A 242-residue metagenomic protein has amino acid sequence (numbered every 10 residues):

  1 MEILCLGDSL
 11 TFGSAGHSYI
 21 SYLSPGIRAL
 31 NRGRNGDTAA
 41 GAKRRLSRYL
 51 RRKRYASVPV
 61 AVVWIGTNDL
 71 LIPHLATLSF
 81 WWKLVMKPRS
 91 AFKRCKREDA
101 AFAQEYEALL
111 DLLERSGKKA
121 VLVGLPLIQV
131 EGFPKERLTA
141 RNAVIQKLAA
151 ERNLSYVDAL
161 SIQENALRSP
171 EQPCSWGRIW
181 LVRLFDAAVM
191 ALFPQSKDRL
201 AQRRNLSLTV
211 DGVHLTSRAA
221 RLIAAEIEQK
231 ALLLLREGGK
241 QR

Functional and structural regions predicted by a protein language model:
M1-S57, A61-V62, R236: Serine-esterase "nucleophile elbow" of acetyl-processing enzymes
Y22, S47-G239: Alpha-helical cap/lid subdomain in secreted, periplasmic, or secretory-pathway luminal O-acyl-processing enzymes
R242: Acidic two-metal-ion nuclease catalytic site recognized across multiple nuclease folds, prominently DnaQ/RNase D-T
